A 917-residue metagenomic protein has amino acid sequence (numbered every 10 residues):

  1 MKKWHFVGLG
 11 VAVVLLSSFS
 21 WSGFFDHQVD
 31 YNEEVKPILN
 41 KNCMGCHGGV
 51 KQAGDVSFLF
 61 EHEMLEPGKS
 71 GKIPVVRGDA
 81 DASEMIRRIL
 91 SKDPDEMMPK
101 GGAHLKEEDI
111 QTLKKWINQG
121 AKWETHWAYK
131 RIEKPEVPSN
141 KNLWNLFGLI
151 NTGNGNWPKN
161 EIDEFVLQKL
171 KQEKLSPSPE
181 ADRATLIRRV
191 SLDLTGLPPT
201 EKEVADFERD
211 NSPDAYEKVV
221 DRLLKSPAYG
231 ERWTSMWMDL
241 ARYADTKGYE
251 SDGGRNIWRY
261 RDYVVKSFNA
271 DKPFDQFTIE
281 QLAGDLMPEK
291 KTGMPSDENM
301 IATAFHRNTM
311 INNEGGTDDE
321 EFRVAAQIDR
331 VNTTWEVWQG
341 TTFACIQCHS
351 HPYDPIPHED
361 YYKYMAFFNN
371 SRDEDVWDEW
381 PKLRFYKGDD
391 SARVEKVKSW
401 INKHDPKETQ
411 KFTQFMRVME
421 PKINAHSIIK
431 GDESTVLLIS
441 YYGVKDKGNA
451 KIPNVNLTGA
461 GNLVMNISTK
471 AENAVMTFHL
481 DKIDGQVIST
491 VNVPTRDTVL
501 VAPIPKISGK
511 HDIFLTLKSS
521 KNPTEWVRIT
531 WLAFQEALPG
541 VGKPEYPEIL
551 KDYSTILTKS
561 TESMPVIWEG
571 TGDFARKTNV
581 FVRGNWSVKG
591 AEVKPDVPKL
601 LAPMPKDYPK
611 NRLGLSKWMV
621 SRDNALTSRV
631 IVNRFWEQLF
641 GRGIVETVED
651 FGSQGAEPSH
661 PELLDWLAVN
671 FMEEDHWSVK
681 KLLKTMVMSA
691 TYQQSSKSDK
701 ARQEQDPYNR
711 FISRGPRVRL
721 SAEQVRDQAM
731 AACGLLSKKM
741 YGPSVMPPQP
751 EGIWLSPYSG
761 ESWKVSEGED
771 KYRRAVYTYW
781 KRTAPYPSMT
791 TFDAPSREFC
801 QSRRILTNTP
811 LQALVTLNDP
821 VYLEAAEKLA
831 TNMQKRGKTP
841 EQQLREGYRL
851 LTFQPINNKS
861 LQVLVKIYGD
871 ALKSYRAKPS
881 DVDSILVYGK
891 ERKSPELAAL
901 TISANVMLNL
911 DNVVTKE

Functional and structural regions predicted by a protein language model:
M1-E33, L223, A244, Y263-V264 (+4 more regions): N-terminal export/targeting leaders of redox proteins
K2-V7, L532, V887-E917: In a subset of proteins, long, contiguous C-terminal domains/tails are tracked
S20-K114, K122-I162, L167, A184 (+8 more regions): Solvent-exposed helix-loop boundary motif
N145, N154-R189, D193-A228, R242-E280 (+8 more regions): Primarily short, surface-exposed interaction patches in extracytoplasmic proteins
A215-P357, Y364-M365, N369: Extended surface/linker regions that mediate inter-domain or inter-protein docking in multi-component redox
W335-F343, Y353-I356, M619-N633, L811: Structured ligand/cofactor/substrate-binding pocket environments in proteins
N369-R372, V376-Y442, M740, P810-Y822 (+1 more regions): Catalytic cores of secreted or luminal carbohydrate-active enzymes
K398-D552, I556-K559: Extracytoplasmic
